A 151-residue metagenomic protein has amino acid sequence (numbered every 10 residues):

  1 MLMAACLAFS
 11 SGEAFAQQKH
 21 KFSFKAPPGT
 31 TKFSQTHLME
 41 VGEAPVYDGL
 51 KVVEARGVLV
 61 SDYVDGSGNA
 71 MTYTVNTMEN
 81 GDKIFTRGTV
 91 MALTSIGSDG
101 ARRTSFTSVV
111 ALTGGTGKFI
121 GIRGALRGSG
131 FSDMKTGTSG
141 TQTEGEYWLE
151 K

Functional and structural regions predicted by a protein language model:
M1-S10: Bacterial N-terminal signal peptides
A14-K151: Beta-strand-enriched cores of mature, soluble protein domains
